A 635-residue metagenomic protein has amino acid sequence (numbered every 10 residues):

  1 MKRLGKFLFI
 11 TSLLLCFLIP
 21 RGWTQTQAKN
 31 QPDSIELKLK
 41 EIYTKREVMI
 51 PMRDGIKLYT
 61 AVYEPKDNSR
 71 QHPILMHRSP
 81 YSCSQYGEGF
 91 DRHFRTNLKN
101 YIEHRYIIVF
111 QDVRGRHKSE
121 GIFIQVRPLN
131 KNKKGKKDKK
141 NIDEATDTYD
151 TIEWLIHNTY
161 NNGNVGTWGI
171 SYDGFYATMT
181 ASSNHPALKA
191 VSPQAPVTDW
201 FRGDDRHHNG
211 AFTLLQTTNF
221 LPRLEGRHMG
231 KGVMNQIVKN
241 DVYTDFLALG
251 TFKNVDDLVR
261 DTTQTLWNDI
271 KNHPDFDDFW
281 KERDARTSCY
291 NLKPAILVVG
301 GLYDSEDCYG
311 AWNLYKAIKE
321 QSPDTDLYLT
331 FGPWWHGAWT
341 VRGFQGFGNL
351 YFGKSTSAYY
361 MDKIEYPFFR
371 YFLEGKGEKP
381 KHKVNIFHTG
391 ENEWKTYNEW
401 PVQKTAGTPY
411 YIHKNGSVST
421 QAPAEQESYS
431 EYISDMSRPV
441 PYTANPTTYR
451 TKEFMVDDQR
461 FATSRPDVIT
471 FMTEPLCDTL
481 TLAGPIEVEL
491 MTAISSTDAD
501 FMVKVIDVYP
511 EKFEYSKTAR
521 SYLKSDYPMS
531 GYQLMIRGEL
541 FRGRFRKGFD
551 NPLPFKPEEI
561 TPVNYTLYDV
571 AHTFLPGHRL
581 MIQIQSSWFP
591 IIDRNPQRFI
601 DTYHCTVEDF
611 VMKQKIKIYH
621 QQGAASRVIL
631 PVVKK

Functional and structural regions predicted by a protein language model:
P32-N68, M472-D478, F555: N-terminal cap/lid segment of alpha/beta-hydrolase-fold proteins
K66, R70-H157, R342-F352, P510-K512 (+3 more regions): Cap/lid segment of the alpha/beta-hydrolase catalytic domain
F94, E103, Q125-K134, D138-N141 (+2 more regions): Accessory cap/linker subdomain of secreted extracellular hydrolases
T159-S171: Alpha/beta-hydrolase fold nucleophile elbow
G169-M179: Glycine-rich nucleophile elbow surrounding the catalytic serine of serine-hydrolase chemistry
I237-V238, F246-K253, W339, G346-K635: C-terminal, loop-rich substrate-recognition/catalytic regions characterized by aromatic stacking residues
V298-G300: Short beta-strand/loop motif that positions the catalytic acidic residue of the alpha/beta-hydrolase fold
S305-W312: Conserved alpha/beta-hydrolase "acid-adjacent" motif
